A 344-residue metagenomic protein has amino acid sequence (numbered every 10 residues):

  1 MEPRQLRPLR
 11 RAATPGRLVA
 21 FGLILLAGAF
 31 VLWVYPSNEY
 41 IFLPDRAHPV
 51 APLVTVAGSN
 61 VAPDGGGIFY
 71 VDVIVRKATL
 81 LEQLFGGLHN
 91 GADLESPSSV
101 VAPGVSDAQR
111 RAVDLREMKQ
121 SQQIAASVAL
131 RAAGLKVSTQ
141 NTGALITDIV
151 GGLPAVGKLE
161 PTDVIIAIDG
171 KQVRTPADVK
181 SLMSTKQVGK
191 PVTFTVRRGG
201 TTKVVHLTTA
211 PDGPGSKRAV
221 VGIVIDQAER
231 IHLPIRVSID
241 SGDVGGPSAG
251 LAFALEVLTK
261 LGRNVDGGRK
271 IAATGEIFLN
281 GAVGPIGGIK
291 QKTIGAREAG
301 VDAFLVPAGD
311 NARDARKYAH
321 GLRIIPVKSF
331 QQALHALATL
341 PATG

Functional and structural regions predicted by a protein language model:
M1-T14: N-terminal Lys/Arg-rich, disordered targeting/topogenic segments
G16-Y35: Hydrophobic membrane-insertion alpha-helices, especially the h-region of bacterial N-terminal signal peptides
I41-P63, F69-R76, P97-V150, H206-T208 (+2 more regions): PDZ/PDZ-like peptide-tail recognition elements
L130, A155, T162-I165, D169 (+5 more regions): Terminal peptide-recognition signature
A155-D178, T293, G300-V306: Conserved PDZ fold ligand-binding element
S181-I225, R316-Q332, A336-T339: PDZ-domain C-terminal substructure recognizer with occasional recognition of PDZ-binding tails
L255, K260-V265, I271, I277-A308: Glycine- and Gly-Pro-enriched alpha-helical subdomains that act as flexible, kink-prone "lid/hinge" or packing modules
P285-V306, A315-A319, I324-F330, H335 (+1 more regions): C-terminal soluble interaction/assembly domains
